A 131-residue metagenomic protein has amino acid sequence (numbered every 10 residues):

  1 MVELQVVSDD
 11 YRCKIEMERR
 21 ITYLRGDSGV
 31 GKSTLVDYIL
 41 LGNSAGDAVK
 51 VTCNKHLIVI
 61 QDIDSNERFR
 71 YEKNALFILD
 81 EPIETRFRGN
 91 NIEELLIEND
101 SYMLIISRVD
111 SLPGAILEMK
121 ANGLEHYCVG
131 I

Functional and structural regions predicted by a protein language model:
M1-C13: N-terminal pre-Walker A segment at the start of P-loop NTPase domains
L24: Hydrophobic anchor at the beta1->P-loop junction of P-loop NTPases
D27: P-loop (Walker A) phosphate-binding loop of NTP-binding proteins
V30-K32: Conserved glycine(s) of the Walker
L35-D37: Post-Walker A alpha-helix
L41-T52: Post-Walker A helix-loop "phosphate-sensing" segment adjacent to the P-loop in P-loop NTPases
L57-I106: Conserved nucleotide-sensing/catalytic segment adjacent to the nucleotide-binding pocket in NTP-handling enzymes
G114-I131: A short helix-turn-beta junction within AAA+ P-loop NTPase domains corresponding to the substrate/partner-engaging
